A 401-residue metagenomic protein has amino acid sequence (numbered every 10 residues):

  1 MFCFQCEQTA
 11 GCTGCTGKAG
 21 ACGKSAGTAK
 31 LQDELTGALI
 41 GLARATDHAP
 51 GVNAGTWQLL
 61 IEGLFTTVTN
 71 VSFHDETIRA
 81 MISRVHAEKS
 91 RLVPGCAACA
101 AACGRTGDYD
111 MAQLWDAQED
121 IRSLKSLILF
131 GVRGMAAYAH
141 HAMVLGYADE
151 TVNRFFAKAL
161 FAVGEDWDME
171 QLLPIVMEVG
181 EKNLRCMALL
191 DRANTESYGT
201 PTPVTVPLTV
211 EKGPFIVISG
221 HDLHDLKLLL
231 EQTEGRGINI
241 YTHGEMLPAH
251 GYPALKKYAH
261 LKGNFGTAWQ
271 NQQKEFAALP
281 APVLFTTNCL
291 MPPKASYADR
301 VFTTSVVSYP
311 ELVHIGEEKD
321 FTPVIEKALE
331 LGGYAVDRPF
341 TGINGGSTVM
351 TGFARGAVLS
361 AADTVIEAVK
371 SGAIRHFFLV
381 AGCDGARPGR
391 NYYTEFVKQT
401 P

Functional and structural regions predicted by a protein language model:
M1-P401: Metallocofactor- and cofactor-centric catalytic cores in central/energy metabolism, strongly enriched
